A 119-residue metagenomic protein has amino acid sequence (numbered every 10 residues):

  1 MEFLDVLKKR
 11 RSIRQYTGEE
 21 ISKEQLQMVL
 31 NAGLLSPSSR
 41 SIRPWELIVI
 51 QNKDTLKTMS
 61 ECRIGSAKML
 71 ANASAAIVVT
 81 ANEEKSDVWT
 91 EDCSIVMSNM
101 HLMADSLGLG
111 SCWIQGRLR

Functional and structural regions predicted by a protein language model:
M1-R119: Acidic, surface-exposed loops and disordered segments
